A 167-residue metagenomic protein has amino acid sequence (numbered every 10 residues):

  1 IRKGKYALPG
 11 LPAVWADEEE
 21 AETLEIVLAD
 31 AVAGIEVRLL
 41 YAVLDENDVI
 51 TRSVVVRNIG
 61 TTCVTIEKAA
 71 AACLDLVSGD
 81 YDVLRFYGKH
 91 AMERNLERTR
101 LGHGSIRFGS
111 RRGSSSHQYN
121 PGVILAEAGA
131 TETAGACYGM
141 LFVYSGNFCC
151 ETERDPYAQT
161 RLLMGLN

Functional and structural regions predicted by a protein language model:
I1-N167: Polysaccharide-binding surfaces and accessory modules of carbohydrate-active proteins
